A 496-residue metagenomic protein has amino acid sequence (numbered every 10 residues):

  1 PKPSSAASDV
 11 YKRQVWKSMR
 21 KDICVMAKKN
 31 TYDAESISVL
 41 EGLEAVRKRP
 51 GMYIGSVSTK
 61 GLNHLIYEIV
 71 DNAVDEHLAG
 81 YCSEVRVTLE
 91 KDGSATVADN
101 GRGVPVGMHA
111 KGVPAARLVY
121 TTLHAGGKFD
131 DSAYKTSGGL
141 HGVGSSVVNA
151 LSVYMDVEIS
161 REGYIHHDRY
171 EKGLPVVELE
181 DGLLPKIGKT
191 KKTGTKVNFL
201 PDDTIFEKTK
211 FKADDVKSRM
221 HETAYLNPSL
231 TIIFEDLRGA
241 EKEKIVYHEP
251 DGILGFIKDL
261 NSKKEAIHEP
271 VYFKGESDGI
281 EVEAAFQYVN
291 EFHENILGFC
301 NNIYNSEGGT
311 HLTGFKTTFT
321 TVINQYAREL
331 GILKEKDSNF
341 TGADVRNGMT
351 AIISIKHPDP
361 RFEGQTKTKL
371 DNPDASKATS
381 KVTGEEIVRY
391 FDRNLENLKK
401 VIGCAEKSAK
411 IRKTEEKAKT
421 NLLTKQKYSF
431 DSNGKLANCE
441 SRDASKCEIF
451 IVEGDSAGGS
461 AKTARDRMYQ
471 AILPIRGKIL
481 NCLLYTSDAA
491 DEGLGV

Functional and structural regions predicted by a protein language model:
P1-Q14, Y485-V496: Single conserved hydrophobic/aromatic residue that forms the stacking wall/gate of nucleotide- or nucleobase-binding
D9-V25: Short, Lys/Arg-enriched N-terminal segments with co-localized hydrophobic residues within the first ~10-30 amino acids
A27-S36, L43, Y67, D75-H77 (+9 more regions): GHKL-family ATPase ATP-binding module
E35, S58, M108-G112, E249: Residue-level signature of the cytosolic catalytic core of signaling kinases
K48-Y67: Conserved short strand/loop->alpha-helix "switch" segment adjacent to the catalytic nucleotide/phosphoryl-transfer site
D75, G103, E492: Residues immediately C-terminal
V104-G126: Short conserved segment of the HATPase_c
